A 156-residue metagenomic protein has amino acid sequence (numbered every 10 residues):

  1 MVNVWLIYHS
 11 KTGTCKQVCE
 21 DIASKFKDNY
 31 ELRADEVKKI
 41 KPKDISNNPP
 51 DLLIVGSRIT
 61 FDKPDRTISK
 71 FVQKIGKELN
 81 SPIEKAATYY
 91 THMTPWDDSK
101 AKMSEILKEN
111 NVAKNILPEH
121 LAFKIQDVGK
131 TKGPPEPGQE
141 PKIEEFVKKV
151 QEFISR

Functional and structural regions predicted by a protein language model:
V2-K27: N-terminal beta1-alpha1 ligand-phosphate binding loop
V4, Q17, N29-Y30, A34-D35 (+1 more regions): FMN-binding flavodoxin-like domain, especially the glycine-rich phosphate-binding loop
I40-D44: Short acidic active-site motifs
